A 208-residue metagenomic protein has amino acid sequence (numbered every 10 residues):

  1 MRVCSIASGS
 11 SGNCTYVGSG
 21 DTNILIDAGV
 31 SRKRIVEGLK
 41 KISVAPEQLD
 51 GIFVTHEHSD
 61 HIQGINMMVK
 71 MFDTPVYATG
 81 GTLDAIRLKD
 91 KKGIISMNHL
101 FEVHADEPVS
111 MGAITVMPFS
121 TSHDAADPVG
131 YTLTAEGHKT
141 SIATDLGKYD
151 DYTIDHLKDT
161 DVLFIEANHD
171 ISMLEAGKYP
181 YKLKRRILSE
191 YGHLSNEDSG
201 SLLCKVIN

Functional and structural regions predicted by a protein language model:
M1-I42, V129-D145, V162: Conserved beta-strand hairpin/beta-sheet module of binuclear metal-dependent hydrolase folds, prominently
T22, F72-P75, N208: A short helix->loop->beta-strand "cap" motif at the edges of active sites that frequently abuts
I26-G29, L49-E57, Y77-G80, S141-T144 (+1 more regions): Active-site neighborhood of phospho(di)ester-bond hydrolases with catalytic His/Asp-centered motifs
K33-A78: Active-site metal-binding motif and surrounding structural segment of the metallo-beta-lactamase
G80-G130, T134-G137: Metallo-beta-lactamase
E107, A113-V116, S122-H123, E136-H138 (+2 more regions): Conserved catalytic scaffold of divalent metal-dependent phosphoesterases
I142-I154: Active-site glycine- and acidic-residue-rich loops that bind and position anionic ligands or nucleotide-like cofactors
D151-N208: Cap/insert and terminal regions of metallo-dependent hydrolase folds
